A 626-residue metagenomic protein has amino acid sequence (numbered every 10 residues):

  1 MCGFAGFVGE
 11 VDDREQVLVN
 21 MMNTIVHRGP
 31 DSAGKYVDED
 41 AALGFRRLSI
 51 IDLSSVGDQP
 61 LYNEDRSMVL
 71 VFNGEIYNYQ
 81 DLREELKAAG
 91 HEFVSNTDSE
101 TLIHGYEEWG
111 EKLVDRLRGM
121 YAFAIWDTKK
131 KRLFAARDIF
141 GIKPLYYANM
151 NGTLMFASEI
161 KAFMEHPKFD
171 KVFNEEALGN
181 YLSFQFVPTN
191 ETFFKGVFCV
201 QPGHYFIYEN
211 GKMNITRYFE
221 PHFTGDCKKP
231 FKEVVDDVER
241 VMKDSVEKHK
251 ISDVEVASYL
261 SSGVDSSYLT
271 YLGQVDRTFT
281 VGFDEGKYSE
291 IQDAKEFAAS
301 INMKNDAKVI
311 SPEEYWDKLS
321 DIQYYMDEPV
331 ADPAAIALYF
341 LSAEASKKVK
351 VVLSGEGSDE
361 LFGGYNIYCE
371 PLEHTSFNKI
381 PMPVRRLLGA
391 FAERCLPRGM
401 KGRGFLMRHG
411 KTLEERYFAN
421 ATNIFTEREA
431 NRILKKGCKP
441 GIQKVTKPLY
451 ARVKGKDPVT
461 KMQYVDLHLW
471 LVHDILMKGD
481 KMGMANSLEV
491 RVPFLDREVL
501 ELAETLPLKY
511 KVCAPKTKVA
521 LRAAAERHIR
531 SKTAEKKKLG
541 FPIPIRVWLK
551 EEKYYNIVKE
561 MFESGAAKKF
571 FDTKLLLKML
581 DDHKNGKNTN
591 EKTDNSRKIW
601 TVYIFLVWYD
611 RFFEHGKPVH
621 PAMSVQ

Functional and structural regions predicted by a protein language model:
M1-F4, E165, G196-Q201, A334 (+3 more regions): Adenosyl-5′-phosphate
M1-M326, L338, S342, E526-R527 (+2 more regions): Cysteine-centered catalytic environments shared across enzyme families
C2, V19, Q80, E100-I103 (+13 more regions): Non-catalytic, well-ordered alpha-helical scaffold segments
R132-F134, K143-P144, M164, E360-G364 (+3 more regions): Short catalytic/ligand-binding loop motif for oxyanion handling, primarily in non-cytosolic enzymes, centered on
S320-Y324, S346, Y368-E370, W548-K550: Short low-complexity, flexible loop/linker segments enriched in glycine and/or proline with clustered acidic
V330-D332: Acceptor-substrate binding/catalytic loop of class I
F340-G399, W470, I475-V499: Active-site adenylate/phosphate-handling loop in enzymes that bind or generate adenylated species
